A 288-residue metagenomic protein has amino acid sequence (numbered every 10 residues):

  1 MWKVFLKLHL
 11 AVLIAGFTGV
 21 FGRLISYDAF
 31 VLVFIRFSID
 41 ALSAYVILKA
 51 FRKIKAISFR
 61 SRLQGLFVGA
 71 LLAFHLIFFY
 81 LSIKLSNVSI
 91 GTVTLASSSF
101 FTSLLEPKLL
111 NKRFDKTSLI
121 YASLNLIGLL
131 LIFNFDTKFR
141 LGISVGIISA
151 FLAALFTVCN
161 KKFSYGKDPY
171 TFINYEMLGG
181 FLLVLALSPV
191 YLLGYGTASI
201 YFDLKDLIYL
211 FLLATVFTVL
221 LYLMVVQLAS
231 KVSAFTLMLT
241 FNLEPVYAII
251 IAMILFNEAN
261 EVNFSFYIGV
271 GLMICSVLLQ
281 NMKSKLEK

Functional and structural regions predicted by a protein language model:
M1-F34, A70, F78, T137-K162 (+1 more regions): Glycine-/small-residue-enriched transmembrane alpha-helix faces in small-molecule transporters and effluxers
W2-K7, V31-I47, S118-L124, L141-S144 (+3 more regions): Hydrophobic alpha-helical transmembrane segments of multi-pass integral membrane proteins, especially transporters
Y27-F74, S99-T102, L152-C159, N174-G194 (+1 more regions): Transmembrane alpha-helices of multi-pass small-molecule transport proteins
F37, D206, N242-K288: C-terminal-most transmembrane helix of multi-pass membrane proteins
A44, L66, F114-N134, N263-S284: Hydrophobic transmembrane alpha-helices of multi-pass small-molecule transport proteins
I47-L48, S98-I120, V246-F266: C-terminal transmembrane-helix exit sites in multi-pass transporters
F51-I90, L131, A214-V232: Specific transmembrane alpha-helical segments of multi-pass solute transporters/efflux pumps, especially DMT/EamA
G91-S97, N160-L182, T218-I254: Helix-helix packing/entry segments at the starts of transmembrane helices
